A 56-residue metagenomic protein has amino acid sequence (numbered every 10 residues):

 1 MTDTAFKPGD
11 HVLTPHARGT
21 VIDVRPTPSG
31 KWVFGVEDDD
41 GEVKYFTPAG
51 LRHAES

Functional and structural regions predicted by a protein language model:
D3-S56: Basic/aromatic-rich interaction segments and small domains that mediate binding to polyanionic partners
